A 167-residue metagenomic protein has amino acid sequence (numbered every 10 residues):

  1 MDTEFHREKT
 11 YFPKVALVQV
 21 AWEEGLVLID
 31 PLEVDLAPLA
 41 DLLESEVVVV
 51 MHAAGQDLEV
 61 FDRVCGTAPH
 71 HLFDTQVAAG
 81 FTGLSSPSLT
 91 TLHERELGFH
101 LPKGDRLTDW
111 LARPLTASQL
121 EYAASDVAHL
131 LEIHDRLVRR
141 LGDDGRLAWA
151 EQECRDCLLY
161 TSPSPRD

Functional and structural regions predicted by a protein language model:
M1-T90, R95: Conserved RNase H-like, two-metal-ion catalytic cores of nucleic-acid enzymes
E44-S45, R63, R139, D143 (+1 more regions): Secondary-structure boundary motif
S45, S85-S88, S118, S125 (+1 more regions): Generic serine detector
V47-V48, L101, R166: Generic structural signal for secondary-structure transition and capping sites
L101-L158: Acidic, Mg2+-coordinating catalytic module of metal-dependent nucleases/exonucleases that use a two-metal-ion mechanism
Y160-D167: Conserved small/polar residues in nucleotide/adenosyl-binding loops
